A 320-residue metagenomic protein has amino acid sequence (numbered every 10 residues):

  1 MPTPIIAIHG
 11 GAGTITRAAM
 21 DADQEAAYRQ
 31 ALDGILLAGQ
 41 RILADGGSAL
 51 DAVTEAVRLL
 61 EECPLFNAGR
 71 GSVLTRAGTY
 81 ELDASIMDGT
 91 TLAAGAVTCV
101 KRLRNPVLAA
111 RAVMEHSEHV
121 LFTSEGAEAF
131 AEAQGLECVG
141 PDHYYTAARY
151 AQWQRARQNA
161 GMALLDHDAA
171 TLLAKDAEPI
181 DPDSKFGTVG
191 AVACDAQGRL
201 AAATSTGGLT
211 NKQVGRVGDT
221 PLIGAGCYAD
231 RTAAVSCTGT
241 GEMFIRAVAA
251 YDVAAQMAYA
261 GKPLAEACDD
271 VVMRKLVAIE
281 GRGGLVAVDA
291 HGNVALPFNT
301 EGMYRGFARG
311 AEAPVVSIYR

Functional and structural regions predicted by a protein language model:
M1-R320: Alpha/propeptide regions of enzymes that mature by internal proteolysis
